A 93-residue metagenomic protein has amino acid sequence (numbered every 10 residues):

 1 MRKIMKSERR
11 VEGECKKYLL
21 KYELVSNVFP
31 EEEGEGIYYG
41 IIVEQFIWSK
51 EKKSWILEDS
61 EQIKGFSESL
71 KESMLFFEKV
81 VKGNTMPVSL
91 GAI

Functional and structural regions predicted by a protein language model:
M1-P30: Negatively charged, low-complexity tracts enriched in Asp/Glu with abundant Ser/Thr
V11, E32-G34, I63: Intrinsically disordered, low-complexity segments enriched in small/polar residues
E32-E58: A short, structured beta-strand/loop element
W48-I93: Mixed-charge, Lys/Arg-enriched low-complexity segments
